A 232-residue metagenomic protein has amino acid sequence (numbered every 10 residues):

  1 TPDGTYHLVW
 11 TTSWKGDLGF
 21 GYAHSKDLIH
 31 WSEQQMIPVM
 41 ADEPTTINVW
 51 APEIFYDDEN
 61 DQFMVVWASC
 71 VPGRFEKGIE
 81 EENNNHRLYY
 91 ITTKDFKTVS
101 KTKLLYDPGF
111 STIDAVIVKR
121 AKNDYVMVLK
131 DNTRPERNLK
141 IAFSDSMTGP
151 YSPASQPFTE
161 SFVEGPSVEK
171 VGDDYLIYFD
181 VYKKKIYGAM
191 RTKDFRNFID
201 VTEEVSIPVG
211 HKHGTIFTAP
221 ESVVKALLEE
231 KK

Functional and structural regions predicted by a protein language model:
T1-K232: Carbohydrate-active catalytic/glycan-binding domains of CAZyme proteins, especially the secreted or lumenal ectodomains
